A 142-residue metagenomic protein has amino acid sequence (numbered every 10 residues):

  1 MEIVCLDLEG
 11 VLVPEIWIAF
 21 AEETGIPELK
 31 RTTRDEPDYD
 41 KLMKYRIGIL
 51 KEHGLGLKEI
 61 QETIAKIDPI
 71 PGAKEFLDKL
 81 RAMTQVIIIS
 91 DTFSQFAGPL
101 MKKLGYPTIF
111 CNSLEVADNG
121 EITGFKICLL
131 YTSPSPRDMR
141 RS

Functional and structural regions predicted by a protein language model:
M1-E2, R140: The identity of the second residue at the extreme N-terminus of proteins
E2-D118: Alpha-helical substrate-recognition element adjacent to the catalytic core
G120-S133: Internal catalytic-core helix/loop-beta-alpha segment that presents or stabilizes conserved functional determinants
Y131-S142: Single conserved hydrophobic/aromatic residue that forms the stacking wall/gate of nucleotide- or nucleobase-binding
